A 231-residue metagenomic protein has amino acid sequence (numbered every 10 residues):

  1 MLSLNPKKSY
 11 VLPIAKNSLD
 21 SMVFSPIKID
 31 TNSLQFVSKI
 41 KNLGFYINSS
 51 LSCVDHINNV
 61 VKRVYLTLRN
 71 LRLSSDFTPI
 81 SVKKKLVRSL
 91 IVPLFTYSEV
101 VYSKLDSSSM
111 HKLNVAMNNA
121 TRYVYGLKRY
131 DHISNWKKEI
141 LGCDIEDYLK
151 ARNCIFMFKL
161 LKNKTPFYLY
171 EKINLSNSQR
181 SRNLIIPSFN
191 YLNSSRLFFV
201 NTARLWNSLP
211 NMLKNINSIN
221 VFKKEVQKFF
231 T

Functional and structural regions predicted by a protein language model:
M1-N5, Y10, S109-N174: Short, charged alpha-helical motifs in flexible N/C-terminal segments and linkers
L2, R69, L73-D76, T96 (+3 more regions): Charged/polar positions within long, soluble alpha-helices
S3-S38: Short, conserved micro-motifs composed of acidic
S33-V101: Basic, alpha-helical interaction scaffolds
I40-S50, V64, I91, F95-S103 (+4 more regions): Short, conserved catalytic/metal-binding micro-motifs enriched in Asp/Glu and His
L51-N59, S75-K85, S103-L113, I140-E146 (+2 more regions): Conserved, non-catalytic sequence blocks in retroelement Pol enzymes and Pol-derived host proteins
C53, I57-V60, T67, K83 (+8 more regions): Alpha-helical interaction elements in eukaryotic regulators
T165-N201: Amphipathic alpha-helical
